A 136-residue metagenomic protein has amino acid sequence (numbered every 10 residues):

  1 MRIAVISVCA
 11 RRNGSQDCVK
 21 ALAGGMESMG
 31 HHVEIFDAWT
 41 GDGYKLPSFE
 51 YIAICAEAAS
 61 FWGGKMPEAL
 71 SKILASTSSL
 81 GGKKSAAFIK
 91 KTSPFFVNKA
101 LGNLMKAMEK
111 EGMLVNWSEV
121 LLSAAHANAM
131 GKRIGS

Functional and structural regions predicted by a protein language model:
I3-V8, G14-S136: FMN-binding flavodoxin-like domain, especially the glycine-rich phosphate-binding loop
